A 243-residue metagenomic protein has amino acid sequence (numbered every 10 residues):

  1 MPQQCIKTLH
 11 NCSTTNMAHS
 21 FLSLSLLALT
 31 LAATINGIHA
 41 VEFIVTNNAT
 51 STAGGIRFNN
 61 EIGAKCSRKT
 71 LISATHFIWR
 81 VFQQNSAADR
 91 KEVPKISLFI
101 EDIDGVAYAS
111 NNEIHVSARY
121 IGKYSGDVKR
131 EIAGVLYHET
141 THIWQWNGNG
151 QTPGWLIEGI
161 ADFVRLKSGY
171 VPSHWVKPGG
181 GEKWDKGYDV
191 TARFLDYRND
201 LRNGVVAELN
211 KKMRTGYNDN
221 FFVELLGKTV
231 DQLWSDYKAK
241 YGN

Functional and structural regions predicted by a protein language model:
M1-A28: Classical eukaryotic N-terminal signal peptides for Sec-dependent ER targeting/secretion, especially the positively
A18-L24, A32-T46, D185-A192, Y197-N243: Pan-zinc metallopeptidase signature
V41, S51-A118: Auxiliary, metal-adjacent structural segments of Zn-dependent hydrolase domains
R57-R68, R119-E131, W146-Q151, G180-K183: Second-shell loop/turn segments in exported
S67-A74, I78, V128, I132 (+8 more regions): Stable alpha-helical elements in mature extracytoplasmic
A74, N85, G150-R193: Post-HExxH zinc-binding segment in Zn-dependent metallohydrolases
W79-A87, T141-G150, R165-Y170, D196-N203 (+2 more regions): Sec-exported extracytoplasmic/periplasmic mature domains
S97-N147: Active-site scaffold of zinc-dependent metalloenzymes
